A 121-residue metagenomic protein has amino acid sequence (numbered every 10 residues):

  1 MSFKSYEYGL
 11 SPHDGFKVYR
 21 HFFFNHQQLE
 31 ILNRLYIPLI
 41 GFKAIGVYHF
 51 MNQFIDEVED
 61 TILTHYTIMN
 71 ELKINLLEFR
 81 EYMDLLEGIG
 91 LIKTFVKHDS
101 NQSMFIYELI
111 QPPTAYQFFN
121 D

Functional and structural regions predicted by a protein language model:
M1-L63: Short recognition helix of helix-turn-helix/winged-helix DNA-binding domains
G9, L29, G41, L72-N75 (+2 more regions): Short linear sequence motifs
N25, E78, Q111-T114: Serine/threonine-rich low-complexity intrinsically disordered regions
F54-F105: Winged helix-turn-helix DNA-binding recognition segment
I106-D121: Short, amphipathic alpha-helical interaction segments positioned at domain boundaries
